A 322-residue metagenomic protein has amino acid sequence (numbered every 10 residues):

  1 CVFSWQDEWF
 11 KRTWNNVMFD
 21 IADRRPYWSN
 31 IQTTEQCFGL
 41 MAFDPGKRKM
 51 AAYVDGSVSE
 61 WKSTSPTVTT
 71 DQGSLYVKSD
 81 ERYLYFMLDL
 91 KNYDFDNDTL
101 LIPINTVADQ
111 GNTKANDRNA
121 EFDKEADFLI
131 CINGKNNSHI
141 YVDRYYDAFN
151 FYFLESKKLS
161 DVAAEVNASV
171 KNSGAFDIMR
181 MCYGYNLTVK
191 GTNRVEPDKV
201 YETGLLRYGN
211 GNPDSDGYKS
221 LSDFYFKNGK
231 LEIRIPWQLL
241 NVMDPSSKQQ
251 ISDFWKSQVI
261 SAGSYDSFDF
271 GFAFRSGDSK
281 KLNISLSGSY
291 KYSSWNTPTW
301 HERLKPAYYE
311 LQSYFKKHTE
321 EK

Functional and structural regions predicted by a protein language model:
C1-A42: Substrate-binding cleft of secreted/luminal carbohydrate-active enzymes
F10-W14, D98, D244-P245: A short acidic (Asp/Glu
I31, C37-M50, N105-K135, K227-N228 (+1 more regions): Acidic/polar low-complexity flexible segments
A51-S57: Disulfide-bonded cysteine-rich modules in secreted/extracellular proteins, activating on the conserved Cys frameworks
G56, R82-K91, G229-W237: Short, well-ordered beta-strand segments enriched in hydrophobic/aromatic residues
T64-V189, I251-F274: Surface-exposed, glycine/proline- and aromatic-rich loop segments on solvent-exposed faces across compartments
D94-D96, A168-D198, E202-I284: Ser/Thr/Pro-rich, low-complexity mucin-like regions that serve as glycosylated stalks/linkers or repetitive adhesive
